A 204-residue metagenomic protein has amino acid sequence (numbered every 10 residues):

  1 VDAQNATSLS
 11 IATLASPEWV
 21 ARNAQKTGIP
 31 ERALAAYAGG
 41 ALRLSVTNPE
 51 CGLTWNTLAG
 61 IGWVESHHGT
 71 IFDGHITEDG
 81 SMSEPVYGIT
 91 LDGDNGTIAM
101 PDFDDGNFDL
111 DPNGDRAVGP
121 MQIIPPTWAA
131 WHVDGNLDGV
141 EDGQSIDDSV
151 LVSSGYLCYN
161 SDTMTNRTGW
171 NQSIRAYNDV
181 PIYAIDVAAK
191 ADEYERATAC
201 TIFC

Functional and structural regions predicted by a protein language model:
V1-A12: N-terminal secretory targeting signals
T13, P17-C204: Catalytic glycan-binding domains that act on GlcNAc-containing polysaccharides
